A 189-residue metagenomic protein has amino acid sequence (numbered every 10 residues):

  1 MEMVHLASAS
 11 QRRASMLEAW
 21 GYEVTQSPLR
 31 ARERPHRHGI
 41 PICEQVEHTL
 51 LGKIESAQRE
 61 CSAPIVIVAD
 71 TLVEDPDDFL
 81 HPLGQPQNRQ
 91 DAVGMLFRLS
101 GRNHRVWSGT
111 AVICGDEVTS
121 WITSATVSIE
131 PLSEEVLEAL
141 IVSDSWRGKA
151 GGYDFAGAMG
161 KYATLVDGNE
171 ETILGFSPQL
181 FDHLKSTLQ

Functional and structural regions predicted by a protein language model:
M1-Y22: N-terminal beta1-alpha1 ligand-phosphate binding loop
E2-V4, H38-Q189: Anionic-ligand binding patches
A9, L29, G115: Cofactor-binding loop segments of dinucleotide-utilizing enzymes, especially the Rossmann-like FAD- and NAD(P)+-binding
R13, E33, D182: Flexible, glycine-rich phosphate/dinucleotide-binding loops and adjacent beta-alpha linkers at cofactor/substrate
E23-V24, R89: Glycine-rich, phosphate-binding/catalytic loops in enzymes
V24-P35: A short beta-strand-loop structural module common to alpha/beta enzyme folds
